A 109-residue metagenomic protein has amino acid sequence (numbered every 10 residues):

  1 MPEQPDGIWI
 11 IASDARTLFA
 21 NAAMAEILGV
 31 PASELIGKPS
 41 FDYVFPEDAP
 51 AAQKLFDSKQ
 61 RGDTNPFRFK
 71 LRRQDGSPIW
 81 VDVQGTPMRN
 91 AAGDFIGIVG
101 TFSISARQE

Functional and structural regions predicted by a protein language model:
M1-S13: PAS/LOV and related PAS-like sensory modules
D6, S58-R68, D82: PAS/PAS-like sensory domains
D14-R16, E26: PAS/PAS-like sensory domains across diverse signaling proteins
M24-L35: PAS/PAS-like sensory domain cap-loop motif
F45-D57: PAS/Per-ARNT-Sim sensory domains
K70-G76, R89-N90: PAS-family sensory domains
V83-I98, I104-R107: Short loop/turn elements at sensory-signaling interfaces that couple input to output
